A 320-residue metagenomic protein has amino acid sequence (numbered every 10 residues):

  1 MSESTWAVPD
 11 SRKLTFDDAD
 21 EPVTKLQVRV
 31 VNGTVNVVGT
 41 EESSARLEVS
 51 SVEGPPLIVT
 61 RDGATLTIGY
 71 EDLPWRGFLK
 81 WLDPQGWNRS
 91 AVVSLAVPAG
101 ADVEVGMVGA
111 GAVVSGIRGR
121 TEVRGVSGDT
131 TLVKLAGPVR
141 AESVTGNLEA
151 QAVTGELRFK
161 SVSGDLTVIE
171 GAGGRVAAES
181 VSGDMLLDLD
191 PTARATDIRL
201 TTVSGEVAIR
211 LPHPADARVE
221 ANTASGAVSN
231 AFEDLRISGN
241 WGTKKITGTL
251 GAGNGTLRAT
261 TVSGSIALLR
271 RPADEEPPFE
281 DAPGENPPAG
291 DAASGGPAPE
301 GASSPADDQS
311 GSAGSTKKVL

Functional and structural regions predicted by a protein language model:
M1-S143, N147-L320: Intrinsically disordered, low-complexity terminal regions
